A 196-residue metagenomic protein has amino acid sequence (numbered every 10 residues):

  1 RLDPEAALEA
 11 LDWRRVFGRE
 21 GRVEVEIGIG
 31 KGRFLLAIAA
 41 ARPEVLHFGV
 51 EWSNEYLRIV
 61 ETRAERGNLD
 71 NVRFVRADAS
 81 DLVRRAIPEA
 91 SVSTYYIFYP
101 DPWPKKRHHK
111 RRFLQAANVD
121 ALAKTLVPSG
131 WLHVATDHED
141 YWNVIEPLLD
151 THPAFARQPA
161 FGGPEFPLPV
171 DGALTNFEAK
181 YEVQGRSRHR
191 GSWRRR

Functional and structural regions predicted by a protein language model:
R1-V23, R33-R42: S-adenosyl-L-methionine
I27-K31: Class I SAM-dependent methyltransferase "Motif I" SAM/SAH-binding loop
S53: Conserved SAM/SAH-binding beta-strand->alpha-helix loop
L57-I59, W142: Short alpha-helix immediately C-terminal to the canonical SAM-binding loop
E61-A90: S-adenosyl-L-methionine
L114-P128: A short glycine-rich, Lys/Arg-flanked "PGG" loop and its adjoining helix->strand segment in the class I
P128-T136: Conserved beta-strand signature within the Rossmann-like core of class I S-adenosyl-L-methionine
Y141, I145-P147, T151-R196: Class I S-adenosyl-L-methionine
